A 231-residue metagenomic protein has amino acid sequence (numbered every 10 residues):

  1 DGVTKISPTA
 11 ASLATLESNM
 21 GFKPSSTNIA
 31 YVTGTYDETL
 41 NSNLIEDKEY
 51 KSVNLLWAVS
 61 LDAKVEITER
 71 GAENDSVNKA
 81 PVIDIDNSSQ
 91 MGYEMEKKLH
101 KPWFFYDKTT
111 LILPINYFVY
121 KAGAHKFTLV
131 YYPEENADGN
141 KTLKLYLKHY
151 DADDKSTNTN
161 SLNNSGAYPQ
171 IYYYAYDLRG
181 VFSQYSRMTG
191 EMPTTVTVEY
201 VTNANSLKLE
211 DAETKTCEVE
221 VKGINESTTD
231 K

Functional and structural regions predicted by a protein language model:
D1-S7: Bacterial Sec-dependent N-terminal signal peptides
T9-G21, L99: N-terminal post-signal-peptidase region of extra-cytosolic proteins
G21-V53, E199: Flexible glycine-rich surface loops and low-complexity tracts that mediate binding to linear polymers
P24-S26, A152-N205: Short, solvent-exposed, Trp/other aromatic-anchored flexible loops in extracytoplasmic proteins
V32, L111-L113, L145, Y174 (+1 more regions): Hydrophobic residues positioned within well-ordered beta-strands of beta-sheet architectures
L40-F118: Surface-exposed beta-loop interaction hotspot
Y93-S165: Short helix-loop boundary/capping segments
A204-K231: Short beta-strand elements
